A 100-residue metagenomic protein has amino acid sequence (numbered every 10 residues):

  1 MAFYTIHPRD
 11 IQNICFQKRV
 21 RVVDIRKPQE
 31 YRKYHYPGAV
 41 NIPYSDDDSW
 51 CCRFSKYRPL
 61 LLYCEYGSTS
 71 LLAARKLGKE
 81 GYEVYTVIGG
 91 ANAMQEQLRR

Functional and structural regions predicted by a protein language model:
M1-R21, K27-P59, E65-R100: Rhodanese-like catalytic fold shared by cysteine-dependent sulfurtransferases and DSP/PTP-type phosphatases
